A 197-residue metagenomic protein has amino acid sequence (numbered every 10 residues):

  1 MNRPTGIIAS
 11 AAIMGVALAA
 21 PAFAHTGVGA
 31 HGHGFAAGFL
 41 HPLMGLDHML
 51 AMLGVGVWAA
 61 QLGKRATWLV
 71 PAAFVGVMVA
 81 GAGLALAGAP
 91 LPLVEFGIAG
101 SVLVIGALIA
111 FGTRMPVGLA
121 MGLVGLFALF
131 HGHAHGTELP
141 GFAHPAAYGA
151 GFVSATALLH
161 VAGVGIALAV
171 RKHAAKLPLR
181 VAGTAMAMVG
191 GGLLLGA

Functional and structural regions predicted by a protein language model:
N2-A197: Membrane metalloprotein/metal-transporter helix-bundle signature
